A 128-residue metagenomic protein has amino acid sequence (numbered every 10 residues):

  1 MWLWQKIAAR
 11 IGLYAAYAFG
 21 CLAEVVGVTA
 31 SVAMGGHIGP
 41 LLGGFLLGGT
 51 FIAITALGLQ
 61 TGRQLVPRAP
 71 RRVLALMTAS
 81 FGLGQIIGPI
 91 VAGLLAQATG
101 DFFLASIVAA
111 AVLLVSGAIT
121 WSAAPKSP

Functional and structural regions predicted by a protein language model:
M1-L13, A96: Helix-to-loop junctions at the C-terminal end of transmembrane segments in multipass secondary transporters
W2-K6, I86, I90, A118: Residue-level hotspots within transmembrane alpha-helices of multi-pass secondary transporters
R10, V32, T61-V66, A98: Helix-to-coil boundary motifs at intracellular loop junctions of multi-pass secondary transporters
G12-G58: C-terminal transmembrane helical hairpin of 12-TM major facilitator-type secondary transporters
M34-G36, P67, A96, G100 (+1 more regions): Short helix-capping/hinge motifs at transmembrane helix termini and TM-loop junctions
R68-T99, A109: A late C-terminal transmembrane helix in Major Facilitator Superfamily
I107-P128: Multi-pass alpha-helical transporter architecture, strongest for 12-TM Major Facilitator/SLC carriers used
